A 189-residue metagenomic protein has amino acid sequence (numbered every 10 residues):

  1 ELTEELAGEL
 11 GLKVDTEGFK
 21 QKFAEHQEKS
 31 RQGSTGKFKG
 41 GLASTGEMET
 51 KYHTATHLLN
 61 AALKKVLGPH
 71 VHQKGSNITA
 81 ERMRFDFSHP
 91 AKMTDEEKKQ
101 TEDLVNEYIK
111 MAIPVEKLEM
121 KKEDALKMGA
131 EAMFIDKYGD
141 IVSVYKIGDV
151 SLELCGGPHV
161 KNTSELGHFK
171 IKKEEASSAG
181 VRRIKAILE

Functional and structural regions predicted by a protein language model:
E1-E189: A glycine- and charged-residue-rich anion-binding loop/surface
